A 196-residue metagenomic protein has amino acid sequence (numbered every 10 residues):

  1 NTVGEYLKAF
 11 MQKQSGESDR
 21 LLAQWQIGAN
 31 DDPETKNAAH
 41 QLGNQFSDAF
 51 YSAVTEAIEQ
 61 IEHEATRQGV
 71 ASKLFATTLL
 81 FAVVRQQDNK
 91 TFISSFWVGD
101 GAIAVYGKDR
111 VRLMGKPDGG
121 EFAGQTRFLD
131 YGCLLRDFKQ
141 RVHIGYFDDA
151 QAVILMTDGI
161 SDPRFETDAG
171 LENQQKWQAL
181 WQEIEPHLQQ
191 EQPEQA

Functional and structural regions predicted by a protein language model:
N1-A196: PP2C/PPM-type serine/threonine phosphatase catalytic domain
